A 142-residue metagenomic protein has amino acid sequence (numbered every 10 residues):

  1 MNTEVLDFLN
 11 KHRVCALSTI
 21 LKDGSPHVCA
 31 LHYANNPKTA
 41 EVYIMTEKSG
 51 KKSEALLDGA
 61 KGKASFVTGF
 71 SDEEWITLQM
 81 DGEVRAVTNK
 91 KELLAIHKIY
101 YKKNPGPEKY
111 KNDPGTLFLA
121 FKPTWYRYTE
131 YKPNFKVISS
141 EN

Functional and structural regions predicted by a protein language model:
M1-A16, S140: Extreme N-terminal tail/first-helix region
R13-K48, L56, A64-G69, L78-M80: Short beta-strand segments
R13-V14, K61, P105, Y126: Generic structural signal for secondary-structure transition and capping sites
K48-G50, K61-V67, I96-E108: Short acidic (Asp/Glu) patches
S49, S71, W125: Short, glycine/serine-rich, charged loops/turns that create anion-binding and catalytic segments at active sites
G50-K52, E73, N134-K136: Short, surface-exposed beta-strand-loop junctions and turns on beta-sheet-rich folds
S53-G59: Surface-exposed connector loops and short turns at secondary-structure junctions
I76-N142: Charged, gly/pro-rich active-site loop segments
